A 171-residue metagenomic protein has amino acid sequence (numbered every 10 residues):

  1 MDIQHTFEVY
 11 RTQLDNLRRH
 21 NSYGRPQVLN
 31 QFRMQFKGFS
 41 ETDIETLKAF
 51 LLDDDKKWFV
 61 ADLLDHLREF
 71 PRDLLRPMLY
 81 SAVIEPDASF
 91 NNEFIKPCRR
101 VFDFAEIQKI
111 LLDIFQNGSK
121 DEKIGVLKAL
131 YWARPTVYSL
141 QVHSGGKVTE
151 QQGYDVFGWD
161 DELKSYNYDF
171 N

Functional and structural regions predicted by a protein language model:
M1-R11, K37-A49, F70-A82, F104-F115 (+2 more regions): Amphipathic alpha-helical scaffolding segments comprising HEAT/armadillo-like alpha-solenoid repeats
M1-Y23, N91, F115-N171: Long, helix-rich interaction regions
L17-N21, F36, K48-L52, L64 (+3 more regions): Alpha-solenoid helical repeat architecture
R19-G38, W58-F70, F90-F102, I124-T136: Structural detector for internal amphipathic alpha-helices that build alpha-solenoid repeat scaffolds
F36-K37, K48-A49, A61-P71, P77-Y80 (+3 more regions): Alpha-solenoid helical repeat scaffolds
K37, K48, K56-K57, K96 (+5 more regions): Context-gated lysine
L51-K56, D103: Glycine-centered secondary-structure boundary/capping sites
